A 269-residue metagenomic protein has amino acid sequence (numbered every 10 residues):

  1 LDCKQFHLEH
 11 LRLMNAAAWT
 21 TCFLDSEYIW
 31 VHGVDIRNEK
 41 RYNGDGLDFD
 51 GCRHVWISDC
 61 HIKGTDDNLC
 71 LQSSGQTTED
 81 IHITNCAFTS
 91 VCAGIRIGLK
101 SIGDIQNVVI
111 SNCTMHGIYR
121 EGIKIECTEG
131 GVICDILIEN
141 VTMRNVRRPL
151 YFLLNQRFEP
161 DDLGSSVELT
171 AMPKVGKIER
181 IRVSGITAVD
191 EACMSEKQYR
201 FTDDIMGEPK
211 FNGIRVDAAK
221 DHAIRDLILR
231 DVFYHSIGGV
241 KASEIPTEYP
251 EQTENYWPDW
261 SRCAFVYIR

Functional and structural regions predicted by a protein language model:
L1-R269: Extracellular/periplasmic carbohydrate-active domains that bind, remodel, or depolymerize complex polysaccharides
